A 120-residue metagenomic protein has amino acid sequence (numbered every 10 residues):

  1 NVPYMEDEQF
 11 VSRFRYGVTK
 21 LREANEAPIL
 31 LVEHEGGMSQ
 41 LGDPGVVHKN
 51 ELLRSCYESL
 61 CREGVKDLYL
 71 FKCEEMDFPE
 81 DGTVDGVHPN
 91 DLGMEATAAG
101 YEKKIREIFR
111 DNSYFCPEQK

Functional and structural regions predicted by a protein language model:
N1-K120: Alpha-helical cap/lid subdomain in secreted, periplasmic, or secretory-pathway luminal O-acyl-processing enzymes
